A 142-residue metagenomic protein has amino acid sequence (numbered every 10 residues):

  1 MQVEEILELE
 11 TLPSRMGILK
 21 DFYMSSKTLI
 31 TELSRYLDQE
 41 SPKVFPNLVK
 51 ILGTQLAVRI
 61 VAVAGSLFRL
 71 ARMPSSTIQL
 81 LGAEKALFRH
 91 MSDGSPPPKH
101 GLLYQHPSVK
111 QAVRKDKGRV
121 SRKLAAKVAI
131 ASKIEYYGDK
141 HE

Functional and structural regions predicted by a protein language model:
Q2-Q55: Helix-hairpin-helix/helix-loop-helix acidic hairpins
I18, S25, D116, V120 (+1 more regions): Catalytic cores of large soluble enzymes that bind and process phosphate-bearing ligands
D38-L70, S75-I78: Long, well-ordered mid-to-C-terminal structural blocks that present hydrophobic/aromatic surfaces
V44, G138-E142: Short, flexible/disordered secondary-structure transition segments
A62-G138: Phosphate-backbone recognition surface of nucleic-acid-processing proteins
